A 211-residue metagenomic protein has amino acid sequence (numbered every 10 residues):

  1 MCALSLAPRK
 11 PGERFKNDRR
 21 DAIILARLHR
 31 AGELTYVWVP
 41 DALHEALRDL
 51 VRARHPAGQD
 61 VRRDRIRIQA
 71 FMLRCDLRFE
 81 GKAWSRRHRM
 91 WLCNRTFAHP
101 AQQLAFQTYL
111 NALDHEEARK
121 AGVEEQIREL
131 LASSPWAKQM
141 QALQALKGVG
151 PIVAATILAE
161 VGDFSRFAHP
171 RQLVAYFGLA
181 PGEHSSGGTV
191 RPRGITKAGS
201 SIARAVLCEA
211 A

Functional and structural regions predicted by a protein language model:
M1-A211: A detector of single, family-specific signature residues that are central to catalytic or substrate-handling motifs
